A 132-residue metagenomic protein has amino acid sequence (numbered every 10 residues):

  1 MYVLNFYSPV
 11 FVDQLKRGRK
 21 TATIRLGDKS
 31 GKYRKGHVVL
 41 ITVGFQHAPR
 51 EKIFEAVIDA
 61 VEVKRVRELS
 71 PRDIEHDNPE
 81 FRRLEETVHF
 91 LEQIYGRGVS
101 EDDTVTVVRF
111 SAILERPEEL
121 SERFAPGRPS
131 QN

Functional and structural regions predicted by a protein language model:
M1-N132: Structured alpha/beta reader/binder surfaces that contact nucleic acids or chromatin modification marks
